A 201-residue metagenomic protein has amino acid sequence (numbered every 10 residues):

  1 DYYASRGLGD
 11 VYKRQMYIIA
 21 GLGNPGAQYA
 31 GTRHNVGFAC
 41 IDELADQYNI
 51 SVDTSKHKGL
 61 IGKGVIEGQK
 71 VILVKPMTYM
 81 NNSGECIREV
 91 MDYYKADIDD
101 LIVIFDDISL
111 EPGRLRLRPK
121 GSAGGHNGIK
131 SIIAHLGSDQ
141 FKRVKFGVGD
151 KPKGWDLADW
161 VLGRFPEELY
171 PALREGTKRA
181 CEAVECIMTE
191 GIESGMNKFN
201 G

Functional and structural regions predicted by a protein language model:
D1-K13: Single conserved hydrophobic/aromatic residue that forms the stacking wall/gate of nucleotide- or nucleobase-binding
R14-P119, K130-V144, K151-D156, G163 (+1 more regions): Nucleotide and nucleotide-moiety/phosphate-recognizing core
A123: Conserved TIR/SEFIR loop-to-helix hotspot centered on a Trp-containing motif with a nearby acidic residue
